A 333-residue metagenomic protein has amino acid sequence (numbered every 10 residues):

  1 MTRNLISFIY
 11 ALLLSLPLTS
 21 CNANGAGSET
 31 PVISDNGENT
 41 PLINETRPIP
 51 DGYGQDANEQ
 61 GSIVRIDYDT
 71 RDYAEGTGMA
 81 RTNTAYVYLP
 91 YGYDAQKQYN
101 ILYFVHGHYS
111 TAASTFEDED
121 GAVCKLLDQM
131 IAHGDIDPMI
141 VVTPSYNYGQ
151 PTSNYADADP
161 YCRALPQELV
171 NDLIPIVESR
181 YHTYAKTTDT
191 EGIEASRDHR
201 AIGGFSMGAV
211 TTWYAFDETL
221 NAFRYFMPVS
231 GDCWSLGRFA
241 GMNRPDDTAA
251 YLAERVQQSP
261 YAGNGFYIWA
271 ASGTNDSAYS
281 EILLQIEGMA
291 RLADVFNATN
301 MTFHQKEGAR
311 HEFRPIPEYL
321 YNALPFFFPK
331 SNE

Functional and structural regions predicted by a protein language model:
M1-I9: Bacterial N-terminal signal peptides that target proteins for export
L13-S15: Secretory targeting and sorting signals
L18-S20: C-terminal motif of bacterial Sec signal peptides marking the signal peptidase cleavage site
N22-N24: Bacterial signal peptide processing site
G27-E333: Non-catalytic cap/lid and distal C-terminal segments of serine-dependent acyl enzymes
